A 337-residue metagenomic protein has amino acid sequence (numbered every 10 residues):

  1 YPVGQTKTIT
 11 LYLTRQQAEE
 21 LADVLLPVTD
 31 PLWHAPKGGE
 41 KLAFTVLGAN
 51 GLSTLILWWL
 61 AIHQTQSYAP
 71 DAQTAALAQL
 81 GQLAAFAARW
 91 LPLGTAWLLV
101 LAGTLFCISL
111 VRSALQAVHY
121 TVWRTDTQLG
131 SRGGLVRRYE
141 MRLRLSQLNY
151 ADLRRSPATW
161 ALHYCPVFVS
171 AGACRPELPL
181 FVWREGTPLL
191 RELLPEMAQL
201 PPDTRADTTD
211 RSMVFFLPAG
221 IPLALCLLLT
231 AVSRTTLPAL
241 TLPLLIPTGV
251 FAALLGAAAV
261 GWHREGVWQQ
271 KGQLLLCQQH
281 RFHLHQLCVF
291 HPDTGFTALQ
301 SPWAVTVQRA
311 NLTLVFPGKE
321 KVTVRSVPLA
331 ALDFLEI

Functional and structural regions predicted by a protein language model:
Y1-I337: N-terminal basic, Ser/Thr-rich segments that initiate or prime the first beta/alpha elements at protein or domain
